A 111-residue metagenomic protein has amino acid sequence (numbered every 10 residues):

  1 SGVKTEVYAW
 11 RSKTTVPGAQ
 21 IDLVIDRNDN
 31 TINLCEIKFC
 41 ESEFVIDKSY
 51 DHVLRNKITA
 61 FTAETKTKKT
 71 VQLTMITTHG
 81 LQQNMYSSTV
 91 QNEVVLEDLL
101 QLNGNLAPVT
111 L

Functional and structural regions predicted by a protein language model:
S1-L111: A cross-kingdom feature that marks ATP-driven nucleic-acid transaction machinery
